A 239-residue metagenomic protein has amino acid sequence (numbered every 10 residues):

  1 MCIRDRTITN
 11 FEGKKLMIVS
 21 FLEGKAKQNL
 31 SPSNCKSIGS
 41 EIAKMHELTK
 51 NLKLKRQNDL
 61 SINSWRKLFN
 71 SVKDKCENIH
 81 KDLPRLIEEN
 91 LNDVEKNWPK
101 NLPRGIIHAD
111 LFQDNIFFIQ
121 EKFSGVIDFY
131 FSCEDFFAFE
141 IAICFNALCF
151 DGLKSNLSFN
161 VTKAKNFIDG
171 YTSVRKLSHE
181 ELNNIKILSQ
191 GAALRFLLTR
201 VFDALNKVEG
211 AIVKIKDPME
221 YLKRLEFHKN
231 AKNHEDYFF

Functional and structural regions predicted by a protein language model:
M1-L54: ATP-binding pocket architecture of kinase catalytic cores
L16-N29, N70-D74, L194-G210: A glycine-centered beta->alpha junction motif in the catalytic cores of kinase/phosphotransferase enzymes
E23, L111-Q113, F131, I143: Short, glycine/acidic-enriched loop or turn micro-motifs at the edges of active sites
K50-L54, R66-A109, I119, K176: An alpha-helical support segment within catalytic cores of ATP-dependent transferases
I127-C133: Activation of the activation-loop gatekeeper triad in protein kinase-fold domains
A138-K176, Q190-K207: Active-site activation/catalytic loop segments of kinase-like enzymes and analogous catalytic loops in related
F196-F239: ATP/Mg2+ or Mg2+-diphosphate-binding catalytic cores that bind nucleotide phosphates or diphosphates via glycine-rich
